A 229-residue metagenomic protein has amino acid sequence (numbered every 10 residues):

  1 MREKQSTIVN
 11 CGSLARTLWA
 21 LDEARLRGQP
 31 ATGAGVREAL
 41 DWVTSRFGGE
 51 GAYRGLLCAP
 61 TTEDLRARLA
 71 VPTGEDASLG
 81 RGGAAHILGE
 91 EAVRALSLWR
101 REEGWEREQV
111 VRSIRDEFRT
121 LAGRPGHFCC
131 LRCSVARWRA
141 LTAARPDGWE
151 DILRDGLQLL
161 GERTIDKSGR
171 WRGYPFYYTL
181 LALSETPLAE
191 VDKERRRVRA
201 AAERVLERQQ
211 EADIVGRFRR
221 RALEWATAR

Functional and structural regions predicted by a protein language model:
M1-R229: Preference for long, amphipathic alpha-helical scaffolds in soluble/luminal domains and all-alpha bundles
